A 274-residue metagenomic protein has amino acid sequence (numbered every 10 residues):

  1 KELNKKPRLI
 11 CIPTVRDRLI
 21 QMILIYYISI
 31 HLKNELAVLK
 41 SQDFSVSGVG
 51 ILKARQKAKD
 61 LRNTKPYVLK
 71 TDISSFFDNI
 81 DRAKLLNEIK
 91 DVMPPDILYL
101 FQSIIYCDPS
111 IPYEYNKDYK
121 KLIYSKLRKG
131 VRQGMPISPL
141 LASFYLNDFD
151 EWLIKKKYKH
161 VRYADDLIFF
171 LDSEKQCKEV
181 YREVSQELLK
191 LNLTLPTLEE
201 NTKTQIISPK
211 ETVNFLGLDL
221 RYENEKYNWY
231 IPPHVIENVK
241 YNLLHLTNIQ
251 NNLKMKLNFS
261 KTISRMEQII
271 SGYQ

Functional and structural regions predicted by a protein language model:
K1-L19, L36-G48, P112-L141: Short, conserved non-catalytic motifs in the polymerase core
L9-I12, A54-D60, K156-K157: Catalytic micro-motifs at enzyme active sites that drive phosphoryl/nucleotidyl and oxygen chemistry
L19, I23, Y27, H31 (+7 more regions): Amphipathic alpha-helical segments in well-ordered regions
I20-Q21, D78-I80, L216-G217, E223-N224: Short helix/loop capping segments that flank catalytic or ligand/cofactor-binding pockets
Q21-D81: Active-site-proximal segment of RNA-dependent polymerases
K59-L193, T197-L198, Q205-S208, T212 (+1 more regions): Conserved polymerase palm-domain catalytic core
N214-Q274: Active-site and adjacent loop segments of nucleotide-processing enzymes that use two-metal-ion phosphate chemistry
